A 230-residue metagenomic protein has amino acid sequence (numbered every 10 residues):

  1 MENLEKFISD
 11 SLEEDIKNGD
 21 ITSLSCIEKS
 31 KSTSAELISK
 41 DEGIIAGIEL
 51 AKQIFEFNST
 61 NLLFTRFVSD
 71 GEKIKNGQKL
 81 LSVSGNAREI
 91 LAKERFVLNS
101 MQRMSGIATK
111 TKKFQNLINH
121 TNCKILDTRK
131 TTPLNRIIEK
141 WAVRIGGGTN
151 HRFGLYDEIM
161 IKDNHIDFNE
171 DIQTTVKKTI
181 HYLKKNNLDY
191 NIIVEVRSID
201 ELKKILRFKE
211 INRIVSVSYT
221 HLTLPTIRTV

Functional and structural regions predicted by a protein language model:
M1-F208, R213: Acidic/glycine-rich phosphate/pyrophosphate-binding loops and surrounding catalytic core that coordinate Mg2+
Y219-T226: Conserved small/polar residues in nucleotide/adenosyl-binding loops
